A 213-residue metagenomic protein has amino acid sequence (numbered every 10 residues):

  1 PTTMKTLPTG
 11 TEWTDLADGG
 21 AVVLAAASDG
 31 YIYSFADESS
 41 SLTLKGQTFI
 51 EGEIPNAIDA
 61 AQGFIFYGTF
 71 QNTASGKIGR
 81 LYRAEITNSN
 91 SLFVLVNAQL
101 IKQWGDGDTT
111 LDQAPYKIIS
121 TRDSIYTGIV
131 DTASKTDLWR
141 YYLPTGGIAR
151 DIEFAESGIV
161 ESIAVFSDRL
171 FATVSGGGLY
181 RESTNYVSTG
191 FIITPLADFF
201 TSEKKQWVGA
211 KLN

Functional and structural regions predicted by a protein language model:
P1, F35-A36, L92: Blade/loop signatures of beta-propeller domains
T2-T14: Asp-box/WD-like beta-propeller blade repeats and closely related beta-sheet repeat scaffolds
L16-A17, D59: Extended assembly/interaction regions that build large supramolecular complexes
V22-A26: Hydrophobic/aromatic interaction determinants used to assemble and anchor large protein complexes
G30-Y33: Extended amphipathic alpha-helical coiled-coil/heptad-repeat regions
L42-N213: Beta-sheet repeat architectures centered on beta-propellers
